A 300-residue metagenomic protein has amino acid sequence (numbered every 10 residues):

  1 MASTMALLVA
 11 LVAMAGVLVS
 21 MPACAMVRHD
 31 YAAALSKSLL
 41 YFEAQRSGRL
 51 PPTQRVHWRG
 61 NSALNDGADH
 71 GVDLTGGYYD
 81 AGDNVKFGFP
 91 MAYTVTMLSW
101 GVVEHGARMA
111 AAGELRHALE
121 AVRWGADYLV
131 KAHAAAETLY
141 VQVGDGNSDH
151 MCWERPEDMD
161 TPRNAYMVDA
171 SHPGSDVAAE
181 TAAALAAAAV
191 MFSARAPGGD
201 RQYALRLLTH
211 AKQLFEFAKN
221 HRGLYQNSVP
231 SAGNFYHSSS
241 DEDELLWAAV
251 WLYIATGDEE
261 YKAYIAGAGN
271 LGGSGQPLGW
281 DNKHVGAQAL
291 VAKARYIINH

Functional and structural regions predicted by a protein language model:
M1-A13, P22: Classical eukaryotic N-terminal signal peptides for Sec-dependent ER targeting/secretion, especially the positively
M14-H29: N-terminal signal peptide
M26-H300: Glycan-recognition and catalytic cores of secretory/periplasmic carbohydrate-active enzymes
